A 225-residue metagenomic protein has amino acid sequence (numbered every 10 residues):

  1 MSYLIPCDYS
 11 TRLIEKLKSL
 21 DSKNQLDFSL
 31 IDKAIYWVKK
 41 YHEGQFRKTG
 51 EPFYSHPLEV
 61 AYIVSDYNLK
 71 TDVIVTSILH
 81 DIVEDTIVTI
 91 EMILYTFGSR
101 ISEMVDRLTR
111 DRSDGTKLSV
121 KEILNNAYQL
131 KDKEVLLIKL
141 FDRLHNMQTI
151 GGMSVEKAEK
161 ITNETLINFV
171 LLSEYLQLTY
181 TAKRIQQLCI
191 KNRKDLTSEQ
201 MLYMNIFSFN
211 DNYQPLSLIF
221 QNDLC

Functional and structural regions predicted by a protein language model:
M1-C225: Active-site helical microenvironments for divalent-metal-assisted chemistry
